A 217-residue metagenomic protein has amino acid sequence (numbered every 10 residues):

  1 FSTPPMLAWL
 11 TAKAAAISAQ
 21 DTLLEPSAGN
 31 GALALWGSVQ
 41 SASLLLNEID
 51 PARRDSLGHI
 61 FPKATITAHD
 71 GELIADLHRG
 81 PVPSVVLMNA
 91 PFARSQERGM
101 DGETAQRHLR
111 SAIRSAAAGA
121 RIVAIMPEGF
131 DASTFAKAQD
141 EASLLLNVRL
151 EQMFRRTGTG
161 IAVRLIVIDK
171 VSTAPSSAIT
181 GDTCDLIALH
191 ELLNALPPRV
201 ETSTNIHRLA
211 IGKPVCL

Functional and structural regions predicted by a protein language model:
F1-G58: Class I S-adenosyl-L-methionine
T11, P51, G99-I168: Conserved Class I SAM-dependent methyltransferase catalytic core
S43, K63-T67, L144-L145: Conserved beta-strand segments of alpha/beta enzyme cores
D55-H78: S-adenosyl-L-methionine
L77-L87: A short acidic, Gly/Pro-enriched loop at the edge of an enzyme's catalytic core that lines a small-molecule cofactor
L87-R94, I125: Amphipathic alpha-helical repeat scaffolds
R94-Q96, F130-A132, P175: Short glycine-rich, flexible loops that bind phosphorylated cofactors or substrates
R155-C216: Flexible, glycine-/basic-rich loop-and-beta segments that form/coincide with the SAM-dependent methyltransferase
